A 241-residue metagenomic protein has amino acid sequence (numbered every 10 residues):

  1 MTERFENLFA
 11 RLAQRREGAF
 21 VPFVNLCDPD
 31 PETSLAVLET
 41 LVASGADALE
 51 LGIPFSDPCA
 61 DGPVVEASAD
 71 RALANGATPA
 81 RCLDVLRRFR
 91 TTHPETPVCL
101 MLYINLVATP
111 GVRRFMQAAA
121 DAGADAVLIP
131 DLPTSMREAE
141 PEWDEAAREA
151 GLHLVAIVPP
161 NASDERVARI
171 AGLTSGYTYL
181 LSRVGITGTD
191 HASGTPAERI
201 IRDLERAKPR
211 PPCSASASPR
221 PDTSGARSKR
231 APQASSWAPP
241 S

Functional and structural regions predicted by a protein language model:
T2-L12, P31, S56-A67, A74-F89 (+5 more regions): Active-site-adjacent beta->alpha loops and helix N-cap segments on the catalytic face of soluble alpha/beta enzymes
A10-Q14, A43, R87-P94, A120-D121 (+3 more regions): Acidic (Asp/Glu)-rich catalytic clusters
F20-V24, L49-L51, V98-L102, V127-I129 (+4 more regions): Hydrophobic faces of well-ordered beta-strands that scaffold small-molecule active sites in alpha/beta enzyme cores
P22, L41, L49-G52, A119 (+3 more regions): Conserved, mostly hydrophobic/aromatic
P31-A43, A162-L173, K208-P209, S218-S235: Catalytic cores of alpha/beta
A46-S56, D125-M136, T178-T189, R230-S241: Glycine-rich phosphate-binding active-site loops on the catalytic face of alpha/beta enzymes
T92-P133: Hydrophobic alpha-helical segments and helix pairs
Y179-S182, G188-A234, P240: Active-site/ligand-binding-proximal alpha/beta "capping" segment
